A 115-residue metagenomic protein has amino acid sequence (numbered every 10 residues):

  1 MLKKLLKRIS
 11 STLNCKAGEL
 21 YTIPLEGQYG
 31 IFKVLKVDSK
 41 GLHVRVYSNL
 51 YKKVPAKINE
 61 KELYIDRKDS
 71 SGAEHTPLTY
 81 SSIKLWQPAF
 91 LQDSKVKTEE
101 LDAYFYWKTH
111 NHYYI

Functional and structural regions predicted by a protein language model:
M1-C15: Mixed-charge, Lys/Arg-rich low-complexity intrinsically disordered regions
K16-Y21: Structural motif
L25-G27: Glycine-centered tight beta-turn/hairpin loop motif at sheet-sheet or coil-to-beta transitions
Y29-V37: Short beta-strand-centered aromatic/proline hotspots
V37-I58: Basic/aromatic-rich interaction segments and small domains that mediate binding to polyanionic partners
K52-I115: Intrinsically disordered, low-complexity, charged/polar segments
